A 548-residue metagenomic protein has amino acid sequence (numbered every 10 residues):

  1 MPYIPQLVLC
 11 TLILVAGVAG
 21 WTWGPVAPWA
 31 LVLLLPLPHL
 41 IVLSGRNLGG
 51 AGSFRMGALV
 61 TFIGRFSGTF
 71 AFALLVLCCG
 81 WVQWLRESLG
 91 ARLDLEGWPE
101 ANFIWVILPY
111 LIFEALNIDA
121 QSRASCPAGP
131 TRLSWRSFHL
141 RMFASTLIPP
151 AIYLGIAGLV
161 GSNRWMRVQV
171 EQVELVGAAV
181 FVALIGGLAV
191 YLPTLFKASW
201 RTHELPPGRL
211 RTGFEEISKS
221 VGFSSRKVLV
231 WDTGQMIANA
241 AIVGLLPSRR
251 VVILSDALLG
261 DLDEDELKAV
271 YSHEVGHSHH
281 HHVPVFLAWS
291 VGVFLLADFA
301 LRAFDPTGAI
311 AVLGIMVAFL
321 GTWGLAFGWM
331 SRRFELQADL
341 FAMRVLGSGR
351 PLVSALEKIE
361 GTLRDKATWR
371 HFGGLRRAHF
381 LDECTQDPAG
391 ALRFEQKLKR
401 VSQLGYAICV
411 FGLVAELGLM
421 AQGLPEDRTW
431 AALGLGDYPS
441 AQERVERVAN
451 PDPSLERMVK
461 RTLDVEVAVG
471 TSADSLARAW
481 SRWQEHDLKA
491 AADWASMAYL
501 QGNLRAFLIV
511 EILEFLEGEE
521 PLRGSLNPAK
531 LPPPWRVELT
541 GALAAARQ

Functional and structural regions predicted by a protein language model:
P2-A303, A326-G412, E426-P451, G470-T471: Polar-ligand-bearing catalytic/cofactor-coordination segments of membrane-embedded or membrane-tethered inner-membrane
V317-W329: Hydrophobic alpha-helical transmembrane segments of polytopic membrane proteins
A441, V459-D464, L488-Y499, E520-W535: Alpha-helical repeat scaffolds
P451-D452, D464, A468-T471, R482 (+1 more regions): Short helix-capping/linker turns of helical repeat alpha-solenoids
D474, R505-L508, L539: The tetratricopeptide repeat
R478, I509-I512, L543: Structural register within alpha-helical repeat arrays
R482, E514-L516: Residue at a conserved register position within TPR or TPR-like alpha-solenoid repeats
